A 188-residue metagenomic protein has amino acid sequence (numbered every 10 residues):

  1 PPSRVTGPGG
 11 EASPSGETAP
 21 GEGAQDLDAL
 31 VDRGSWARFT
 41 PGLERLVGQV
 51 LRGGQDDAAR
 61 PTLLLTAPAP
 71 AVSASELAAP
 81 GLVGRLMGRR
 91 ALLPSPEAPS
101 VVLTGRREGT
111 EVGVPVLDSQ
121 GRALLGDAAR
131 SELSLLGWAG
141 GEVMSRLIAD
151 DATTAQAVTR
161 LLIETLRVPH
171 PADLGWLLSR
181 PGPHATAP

Functional and structural regions predicted by a protein language model:
G7, G16-P188: Structured alpha/beta or helical-core interaction and ligand-binding surfaces enriched in interleaved
